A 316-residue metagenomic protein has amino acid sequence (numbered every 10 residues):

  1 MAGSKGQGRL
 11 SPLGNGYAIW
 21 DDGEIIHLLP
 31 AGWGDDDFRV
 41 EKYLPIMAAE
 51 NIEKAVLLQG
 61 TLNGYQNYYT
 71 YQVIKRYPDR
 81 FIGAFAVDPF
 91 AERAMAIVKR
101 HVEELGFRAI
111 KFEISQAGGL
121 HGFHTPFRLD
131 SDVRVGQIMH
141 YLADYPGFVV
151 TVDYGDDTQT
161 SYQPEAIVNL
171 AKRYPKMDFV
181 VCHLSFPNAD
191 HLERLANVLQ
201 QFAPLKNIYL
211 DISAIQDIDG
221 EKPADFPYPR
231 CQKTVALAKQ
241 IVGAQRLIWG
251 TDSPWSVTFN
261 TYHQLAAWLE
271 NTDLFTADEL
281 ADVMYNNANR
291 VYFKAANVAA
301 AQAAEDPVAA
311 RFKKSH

Functional and structural regions predicted by a protein language model:
M1-A2, V181: Histidine-centered catalytic micro-motifs
G3-K54, A236-I248, W255-H316: Mid-to-C-terminal alpha-helical segments outside catalytic/metal-binding sites
W33-D37, Q59-N67, D88-M95, G118-G122 (+5 more regions): Acidic-and-aromatic substrate-binding clefts and catalytic sites of carbohydrate-active enzymes
V40-L44, N67-I74, M95-K99, V135-M139 (+4 more regions): Generic structural signal for well-ordered alpha-helices, preferentially at hydrophobic/aromatic core positions
M47, T70, H101, I110 (+6 more regions): Conserved, mostly hydrophobic/aromatic
E53-K54, L62-T158, A214: Active-site gating/metal-coordination segments in enzymes
L58, E113, G250: Conserved residues at the C-terminal ends of beta-strands
A109, H124-I248, A301-Q302, D306-P307 (+1 more regions): Catalytic pocket-lining loop regions of alpha/beta-barrel enzymes, especially the amidohydrolase/enolase/GH5 lineages
